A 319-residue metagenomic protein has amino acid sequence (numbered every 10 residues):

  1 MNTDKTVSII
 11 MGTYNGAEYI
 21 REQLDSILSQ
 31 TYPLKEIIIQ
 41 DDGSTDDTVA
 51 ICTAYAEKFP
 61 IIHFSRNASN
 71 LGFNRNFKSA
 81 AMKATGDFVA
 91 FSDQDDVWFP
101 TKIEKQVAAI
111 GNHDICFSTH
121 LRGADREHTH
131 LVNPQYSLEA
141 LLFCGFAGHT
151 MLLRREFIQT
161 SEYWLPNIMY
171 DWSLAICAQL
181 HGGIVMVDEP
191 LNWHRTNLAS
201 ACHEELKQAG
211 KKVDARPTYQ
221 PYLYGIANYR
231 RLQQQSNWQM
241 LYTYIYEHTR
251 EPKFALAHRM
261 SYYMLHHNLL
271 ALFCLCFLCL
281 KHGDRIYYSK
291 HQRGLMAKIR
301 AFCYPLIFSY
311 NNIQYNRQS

Functional and structural regions predicted by a protein language model:
K5-S8, E36, S173: Cell-envelope/extracellular polymer assembly enzymes that use nucleotide-activated donors
N15-S29: Short, well-formed alpha-helical segments that are part of the catalytic scaffolds of diverse glycosyltransferases
D41-A50, S69, D93: A conserved acidic beta->alpha catalytic loop
N67-A84: Glycine-rich, basic loop-to-helix element that forms the pyrophosphate-binding segment of sugar-nucleotide handling
M82, P134-K211: Conserved nucleotide-sugar donor-binding catalytic segment
V89: Short aromatic/hydrophobic "clamp" motif used to bind/position activated sugar donors
T101-T129: Conserved donor NDP-sugar-binding/catalytic core segment of glycosyltransferases
N167, L180, P190-S319: C-terminal subregions of glycosyltransferases and related glycan-biosynthesis enzymes
